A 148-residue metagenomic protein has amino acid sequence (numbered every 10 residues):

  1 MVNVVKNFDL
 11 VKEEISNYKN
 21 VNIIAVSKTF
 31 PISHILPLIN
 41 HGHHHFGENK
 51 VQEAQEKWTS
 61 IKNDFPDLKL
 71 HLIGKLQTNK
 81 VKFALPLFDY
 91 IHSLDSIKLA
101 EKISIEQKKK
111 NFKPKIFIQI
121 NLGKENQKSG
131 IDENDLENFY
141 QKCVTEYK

Functional and structural regions predicted by a protein language model:
M1-K148: Conserved alpha/beta-domain cores
